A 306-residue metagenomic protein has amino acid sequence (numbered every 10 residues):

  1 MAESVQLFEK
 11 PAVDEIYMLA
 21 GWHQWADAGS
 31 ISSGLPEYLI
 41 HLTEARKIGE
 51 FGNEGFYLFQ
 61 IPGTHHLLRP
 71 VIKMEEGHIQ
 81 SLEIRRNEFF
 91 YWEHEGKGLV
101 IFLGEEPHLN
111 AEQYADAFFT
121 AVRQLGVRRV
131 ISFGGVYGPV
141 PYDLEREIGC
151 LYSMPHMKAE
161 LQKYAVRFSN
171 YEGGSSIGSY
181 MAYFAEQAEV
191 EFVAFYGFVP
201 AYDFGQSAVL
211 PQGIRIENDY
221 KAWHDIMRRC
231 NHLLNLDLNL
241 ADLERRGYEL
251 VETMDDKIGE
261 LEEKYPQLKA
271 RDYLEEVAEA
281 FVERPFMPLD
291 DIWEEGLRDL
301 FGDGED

Functional and structural regions predicted by a protein language model:
M1-L125, R129, G138-D306: Accessory terminal and edge-of-domain segments that mediate assembly/interaction and cofactor placement around
